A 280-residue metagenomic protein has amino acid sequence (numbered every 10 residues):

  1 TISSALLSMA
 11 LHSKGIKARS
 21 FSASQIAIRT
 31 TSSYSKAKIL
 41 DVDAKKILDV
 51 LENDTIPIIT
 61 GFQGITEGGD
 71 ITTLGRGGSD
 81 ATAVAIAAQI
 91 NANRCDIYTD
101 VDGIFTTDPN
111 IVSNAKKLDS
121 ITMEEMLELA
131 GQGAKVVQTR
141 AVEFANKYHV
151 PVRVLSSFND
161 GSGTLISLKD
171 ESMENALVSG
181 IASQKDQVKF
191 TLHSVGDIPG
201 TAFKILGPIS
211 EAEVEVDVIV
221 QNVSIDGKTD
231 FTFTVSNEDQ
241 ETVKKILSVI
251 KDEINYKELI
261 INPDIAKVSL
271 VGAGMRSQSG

Functional and structural regions predicted by a protein language model:
T1-V142, N222, T234, I260: Nucleotide/pyrophosphate-binding catalytic subdomain
K14, Y148, A212: Conserved dinucleotide-binding and phosphotransfer motif residues
F21-A23, L155-S157, I219: Conserved beta-strand termini and adjacent loop/short-helix elements that scaffold enzyme active sites in alpha/beta
I59-T60, A92, E128-D186: Phosphate/diphosphate-binding glycine-rich loops and adjacent basic-rich segments that engage nucleotide
R94-Y98, V152-V154, D217: Short hydrophobic alpha-helical runs that function as membrane-insertion/retention elements
V101-G103, Y148-V152, S156-G161, G196 (+2 more regions): Glycine-rich beta-alpha junction loops
G163-G280: A conserved regulatory-domain signal marking ACT and ACT-like small-molecule sensing domains and adjacent regulatory
